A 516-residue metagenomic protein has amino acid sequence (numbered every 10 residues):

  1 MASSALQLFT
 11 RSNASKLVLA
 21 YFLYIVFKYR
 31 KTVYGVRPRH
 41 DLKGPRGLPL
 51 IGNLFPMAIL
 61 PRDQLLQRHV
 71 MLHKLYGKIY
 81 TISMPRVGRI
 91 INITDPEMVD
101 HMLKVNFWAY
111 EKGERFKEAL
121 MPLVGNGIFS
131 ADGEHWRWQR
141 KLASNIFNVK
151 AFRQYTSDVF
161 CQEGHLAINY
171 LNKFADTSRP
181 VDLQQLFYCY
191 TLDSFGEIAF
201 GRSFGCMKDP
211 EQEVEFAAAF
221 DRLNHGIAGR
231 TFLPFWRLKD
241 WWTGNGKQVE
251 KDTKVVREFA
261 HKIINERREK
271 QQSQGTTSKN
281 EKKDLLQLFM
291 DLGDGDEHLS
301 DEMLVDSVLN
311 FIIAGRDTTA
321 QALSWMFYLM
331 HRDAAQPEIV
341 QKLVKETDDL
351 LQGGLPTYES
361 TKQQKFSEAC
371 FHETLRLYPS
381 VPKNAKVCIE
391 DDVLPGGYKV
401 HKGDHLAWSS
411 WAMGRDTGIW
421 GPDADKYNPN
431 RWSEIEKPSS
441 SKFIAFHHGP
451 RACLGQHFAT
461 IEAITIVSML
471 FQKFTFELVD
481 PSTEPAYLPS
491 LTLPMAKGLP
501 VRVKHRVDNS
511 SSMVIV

Functional and structural regions predicted by a protein language model:
A2-E134, W138, V159-Y170, K247 (+4 more regions): N-terminal membrane-proximal hinge/A-helix region immediately C-terminal to the signal-anchor transmembrane segment
A2-F22, S83-I91, A151-V159, N172-E197 (+9 more regions): Cytochrome P450
F55, N148-A151, K251-A322, Q364 (+3 more regions): Conserved cytochrome P450 catalytic core segment spanning the I/J/K helices
P56-G77, E258, K262, G353-G396: Conserved cytochrome P450 K-helix E-x-x-R motif and the immediately C-terminal K′/meander segment
R137-R140, G164-L171, T231-W236, G295-D301 (+1 more regions): Active-site-adjacent bridging/hinge elements
T191, F195, F200, V256-A260 (+7 more regions): Central I-helix of cytochrome P450 enzymes
A335-P337, L406, Q456-P494: Cytochrome P450 heme-binding "Cys pocket" and the immediately downstream C-terminal segment
W408-E436: Conserved cytochrome P450 K-helix/beta-meander segment immediately N-terminal to the heme-binding cysteine loop
